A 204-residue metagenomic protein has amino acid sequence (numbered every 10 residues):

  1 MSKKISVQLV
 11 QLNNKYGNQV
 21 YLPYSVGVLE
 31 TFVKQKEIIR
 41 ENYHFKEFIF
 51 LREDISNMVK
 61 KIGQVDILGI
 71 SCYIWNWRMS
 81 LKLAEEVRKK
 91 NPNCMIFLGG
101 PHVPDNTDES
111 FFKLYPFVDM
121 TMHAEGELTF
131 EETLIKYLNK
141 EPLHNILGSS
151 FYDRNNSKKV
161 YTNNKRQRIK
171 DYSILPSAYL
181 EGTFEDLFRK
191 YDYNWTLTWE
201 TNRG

Functional and structural regions predicted by a protein language model:
M1, L143, R189-Y193: Short, flexible hinge/linker loops that cap or flank conserved catalytic cores
K3-I5, L197: Nucleotide donor/acceptor-binding cores
I5-N18, I67: Nucleotide-activated donor-dependent transferases that construct or modify glycoconjugates
V10-N13, S71, G99, T201-N202: Short hydrophobic segments within beta-strands
K15-L29: Glycine- and acidic-residue-enriched helix-capping/strand-helix junction motifs
F32, E41-I169: Glycine-rich beta-alpha loop elements in corrinoid/cobalamin-binding modules across cobalamin-dependent enzymes
K36, K136-K140, Y152, L175-G182 (+1 more regions): Phosphate/oxyanion-binding loops and surfaces in catalytic or ligand/nucleic-acid-binding neighborhoods
S173, S177-G204: Radical SAM [4Fe-4S] cluster-binding motif and immediate context
